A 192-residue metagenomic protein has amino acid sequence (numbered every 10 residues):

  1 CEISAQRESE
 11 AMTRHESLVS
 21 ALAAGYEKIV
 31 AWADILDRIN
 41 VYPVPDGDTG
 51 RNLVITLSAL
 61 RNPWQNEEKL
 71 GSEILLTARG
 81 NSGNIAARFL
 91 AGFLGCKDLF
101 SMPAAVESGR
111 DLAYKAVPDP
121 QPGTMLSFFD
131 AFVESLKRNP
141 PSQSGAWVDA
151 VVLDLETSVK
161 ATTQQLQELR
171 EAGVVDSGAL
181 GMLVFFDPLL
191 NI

Functional and structural regions predicted by a protein language model:
I3-I192: N-terminal loops that bind phosphate or other acidic moieties and the adjacent beta-alpha structural core
